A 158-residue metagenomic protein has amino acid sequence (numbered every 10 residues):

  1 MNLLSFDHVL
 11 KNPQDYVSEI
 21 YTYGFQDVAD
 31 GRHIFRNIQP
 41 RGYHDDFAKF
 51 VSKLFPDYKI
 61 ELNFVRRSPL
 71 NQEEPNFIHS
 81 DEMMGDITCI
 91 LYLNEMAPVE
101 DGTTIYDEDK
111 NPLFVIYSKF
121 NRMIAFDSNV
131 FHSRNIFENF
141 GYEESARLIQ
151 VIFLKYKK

Functional and structural regions predicted by a protein language model:
M1-N76: Non-heme Fe(II)/2-oxoglutarate
L70-K158: Catalytic core of non-heme Fe(II) oxygenases with the double-stranded beta-helix
